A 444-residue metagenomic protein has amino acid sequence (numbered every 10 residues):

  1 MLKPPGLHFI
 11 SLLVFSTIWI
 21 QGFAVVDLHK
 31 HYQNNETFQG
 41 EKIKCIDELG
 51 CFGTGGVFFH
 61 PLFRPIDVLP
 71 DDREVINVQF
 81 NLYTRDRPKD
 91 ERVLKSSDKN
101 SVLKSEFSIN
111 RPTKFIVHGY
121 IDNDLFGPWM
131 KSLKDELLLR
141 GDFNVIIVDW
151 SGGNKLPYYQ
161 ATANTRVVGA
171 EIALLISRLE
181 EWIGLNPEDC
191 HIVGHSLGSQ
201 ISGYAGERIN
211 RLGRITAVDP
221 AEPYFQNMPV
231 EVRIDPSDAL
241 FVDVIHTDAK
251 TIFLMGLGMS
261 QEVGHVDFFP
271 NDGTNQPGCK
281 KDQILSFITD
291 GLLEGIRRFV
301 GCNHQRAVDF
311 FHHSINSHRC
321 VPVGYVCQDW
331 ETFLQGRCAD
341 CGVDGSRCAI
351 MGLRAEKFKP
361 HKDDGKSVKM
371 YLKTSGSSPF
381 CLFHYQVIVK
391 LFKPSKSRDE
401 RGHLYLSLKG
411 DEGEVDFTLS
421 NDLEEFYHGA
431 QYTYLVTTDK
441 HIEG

Functional and structural regions predicted by a protein language model:
L2-I147, N154-N164, L174-P187, R233-P236 (+2 more regions): Flexible, membrane-associating and regulatory peripheral segments of lipid-active enzymes
H118, I192-Y204: Glycine-rich nucleophile elbow surrounding the catalytic serine of serine-hydrolase chemistry
E171-I176, V242: Short, well-ordered amphipathic alpha-helical segments that serve as non-catalytic structural scaffolds within diverse
G184-S196, I215: Alpha/beta-hydrolase fold nucleophile elbow
A205-I209, V230-S237: Mature extracellular/periplasmic domains of secretome proteins
R214-F225, V244-K250, G273: Active-site nucleophile loop of the alpha/beta-hydrolase fold
S237-L240, Q261-V263: Short, solvent-exposed loop/turn segments at the edges of secondary structure
L240-V244, D267: Catalytic His-Asp charge-relay segment
